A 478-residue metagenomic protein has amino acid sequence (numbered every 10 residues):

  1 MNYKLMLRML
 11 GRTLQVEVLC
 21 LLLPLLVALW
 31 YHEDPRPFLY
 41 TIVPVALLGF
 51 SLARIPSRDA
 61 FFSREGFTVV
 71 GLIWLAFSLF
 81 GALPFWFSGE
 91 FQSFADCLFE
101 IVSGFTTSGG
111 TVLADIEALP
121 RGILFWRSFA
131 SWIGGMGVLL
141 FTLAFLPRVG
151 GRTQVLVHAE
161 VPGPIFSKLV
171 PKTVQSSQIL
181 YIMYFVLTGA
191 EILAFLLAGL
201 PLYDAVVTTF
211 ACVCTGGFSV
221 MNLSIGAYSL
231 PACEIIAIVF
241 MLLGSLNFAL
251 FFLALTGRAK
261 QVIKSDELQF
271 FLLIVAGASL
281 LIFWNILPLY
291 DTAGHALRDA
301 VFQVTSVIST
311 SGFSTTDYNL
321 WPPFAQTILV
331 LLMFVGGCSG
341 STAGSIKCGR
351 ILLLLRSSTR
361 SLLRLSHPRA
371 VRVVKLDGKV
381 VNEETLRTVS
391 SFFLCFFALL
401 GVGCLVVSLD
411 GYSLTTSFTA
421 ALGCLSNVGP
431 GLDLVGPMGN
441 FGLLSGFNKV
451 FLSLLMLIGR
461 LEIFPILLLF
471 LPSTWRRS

Functional and structural regions predicted by a protein language model:
M1-S478: Membrane-proximal intracellular helices of multi-pass ion channels
